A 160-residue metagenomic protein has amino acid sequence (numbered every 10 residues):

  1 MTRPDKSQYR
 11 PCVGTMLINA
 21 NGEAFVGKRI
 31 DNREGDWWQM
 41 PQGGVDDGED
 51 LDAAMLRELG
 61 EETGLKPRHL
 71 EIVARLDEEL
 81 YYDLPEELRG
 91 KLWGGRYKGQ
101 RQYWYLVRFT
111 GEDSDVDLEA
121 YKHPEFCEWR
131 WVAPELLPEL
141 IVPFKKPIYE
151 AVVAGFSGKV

Functional and structural regions predicted by a protein language model:
M1-I18, G94-G95: Acidic, metal-coordinating catalytic segment for phosphate/diphosphate chemistry, firing primarily on the Nudix
Y9, L51, I141, K145 (+1 more regions): Hydrophobic (often cysteine-bearing) scaffold residues that line and stabilize catalytic clefts of nucleotide/cofactor
Y9, W38, E79, W104 (+3 more regions): Tryptophan-centric aromatic hotspots in well-structured domains and transmembrane helices
R10, M40, P67, K98-W104: Short connector loops at helix/strand junctions that flank enzyme active sites, especially segments positioning acidic
L17-A20, V107-F109: Active-site beta-strand termini and strand-to-loop segments that position acidic
N19, E23-R68, R75: Conserved Nudix-box catalytic region and its N-terminal flanking loop in Nudix hydrolases and closely related
L76-V116: Active-site-adjacent beta-strand/loop module that shapes the phosphate/pyrophosphate-binding cleft
Q102-G111, D115-P147: NUDIX/MutT-family hydrolases
